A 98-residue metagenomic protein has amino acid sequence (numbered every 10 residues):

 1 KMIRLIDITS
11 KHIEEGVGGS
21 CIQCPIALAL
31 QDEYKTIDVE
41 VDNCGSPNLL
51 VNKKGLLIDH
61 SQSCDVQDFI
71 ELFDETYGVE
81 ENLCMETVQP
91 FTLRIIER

Functional and structural regions predicted by a protein language model:
M2-R98: Domain-length accessory/inserted modules outside core catalytic folds
